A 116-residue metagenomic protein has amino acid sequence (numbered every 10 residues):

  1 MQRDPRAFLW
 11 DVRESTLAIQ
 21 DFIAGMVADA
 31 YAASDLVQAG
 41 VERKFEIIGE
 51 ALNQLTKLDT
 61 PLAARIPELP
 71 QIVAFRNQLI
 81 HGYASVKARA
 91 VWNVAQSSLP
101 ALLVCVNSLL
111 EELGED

Functional and structural regions predicted by a protein language model:
M1-D116: Solvent-exposed interaction patches of small proteins and small membrane subunits
